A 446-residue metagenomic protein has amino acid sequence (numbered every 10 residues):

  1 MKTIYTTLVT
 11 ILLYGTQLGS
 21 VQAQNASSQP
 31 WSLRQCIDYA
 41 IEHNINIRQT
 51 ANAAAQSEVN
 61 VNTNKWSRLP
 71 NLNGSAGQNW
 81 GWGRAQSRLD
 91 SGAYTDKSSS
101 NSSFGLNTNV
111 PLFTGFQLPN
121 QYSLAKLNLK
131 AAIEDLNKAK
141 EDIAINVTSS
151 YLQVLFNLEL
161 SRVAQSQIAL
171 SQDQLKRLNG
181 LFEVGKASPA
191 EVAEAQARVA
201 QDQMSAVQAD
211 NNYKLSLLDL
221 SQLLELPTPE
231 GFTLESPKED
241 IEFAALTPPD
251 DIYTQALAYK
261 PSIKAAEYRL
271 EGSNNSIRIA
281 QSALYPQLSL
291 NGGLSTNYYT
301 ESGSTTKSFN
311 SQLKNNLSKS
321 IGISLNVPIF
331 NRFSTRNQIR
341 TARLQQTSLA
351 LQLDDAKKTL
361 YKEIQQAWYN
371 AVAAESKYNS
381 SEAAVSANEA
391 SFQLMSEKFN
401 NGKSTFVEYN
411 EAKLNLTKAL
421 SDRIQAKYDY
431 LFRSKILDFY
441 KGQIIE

Functional and structural regions predicted by a protein language model:
M1-L33, I445-E446: Bacterial Sec-dependent N-terminal signal peptides
A23-N73, G77, G83, T228 (+3 more regions): Bacterial Sec-pathway N-terminal export signals of envelope proteins
Q24-Q29, S75-V110, S236-A245, R278 (+1 more regions): Small/polar, glycine/serine/threonine/aspartate-rich low-complexity segments that form flexible
R48-N52, K65, S98, L112-K140 (+6 more regions): Sec/SRP-type N-terminal targeting helices
N52, N62, Q201-L226, V385-Q443: Short segments within alpha-helical structural elements
D142-Q255, N370, A374, L416: Periplasmic alpha-helical coiled-coil/stalk elements that build and connect Gram-negative outer-membrane
